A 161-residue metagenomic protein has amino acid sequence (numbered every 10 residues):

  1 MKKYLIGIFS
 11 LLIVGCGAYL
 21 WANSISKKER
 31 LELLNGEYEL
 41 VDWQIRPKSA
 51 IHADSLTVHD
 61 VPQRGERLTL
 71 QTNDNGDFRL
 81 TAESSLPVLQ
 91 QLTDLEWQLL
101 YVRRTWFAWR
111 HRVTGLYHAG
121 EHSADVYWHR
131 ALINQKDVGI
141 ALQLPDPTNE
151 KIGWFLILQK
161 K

Functional and structural regions predicted by a protein language model:
M1-Y4: Positively charged n-region of N-terminal signal peptides that target proteins for export
G7-Y19: Hydrophobic membrane-insertion alpha-helices, especially the h-region of bacterial N-terminal signal peptides
C16-L31: Bacterial Sec signal peptide processing site at the extreme N-terminus
L33-D77: Short, solvent-exposed loop/hinge segments that bridge or flank secondary-structure elements
W43-P47, R67-D137, D146, E150-L156 (+1 more regions): Contiguous, well-ordered beta-strand patches that form the walls/edges of small beta-barrel/beta-sandwich domains
